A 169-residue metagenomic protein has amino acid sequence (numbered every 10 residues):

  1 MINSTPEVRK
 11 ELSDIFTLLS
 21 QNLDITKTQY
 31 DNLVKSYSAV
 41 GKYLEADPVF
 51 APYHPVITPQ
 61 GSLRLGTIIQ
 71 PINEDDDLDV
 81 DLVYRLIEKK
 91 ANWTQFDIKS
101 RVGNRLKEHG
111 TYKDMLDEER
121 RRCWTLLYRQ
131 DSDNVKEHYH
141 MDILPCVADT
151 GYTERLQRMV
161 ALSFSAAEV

Functional and structural regions predicted by a protein language model:
M1-D77, E88-R101, C123: N-terminal regions immediately upstream of nucleotidyltransferase
L44-P48, L65, F96-E168: Conserved catalytic core of two-metal-ion nucleotidyltransferases
D81: Glycine- and aspartate-rich repeat motifs characteristic of hemolysin/RTX-like Ca2+-binding segments in secreted
